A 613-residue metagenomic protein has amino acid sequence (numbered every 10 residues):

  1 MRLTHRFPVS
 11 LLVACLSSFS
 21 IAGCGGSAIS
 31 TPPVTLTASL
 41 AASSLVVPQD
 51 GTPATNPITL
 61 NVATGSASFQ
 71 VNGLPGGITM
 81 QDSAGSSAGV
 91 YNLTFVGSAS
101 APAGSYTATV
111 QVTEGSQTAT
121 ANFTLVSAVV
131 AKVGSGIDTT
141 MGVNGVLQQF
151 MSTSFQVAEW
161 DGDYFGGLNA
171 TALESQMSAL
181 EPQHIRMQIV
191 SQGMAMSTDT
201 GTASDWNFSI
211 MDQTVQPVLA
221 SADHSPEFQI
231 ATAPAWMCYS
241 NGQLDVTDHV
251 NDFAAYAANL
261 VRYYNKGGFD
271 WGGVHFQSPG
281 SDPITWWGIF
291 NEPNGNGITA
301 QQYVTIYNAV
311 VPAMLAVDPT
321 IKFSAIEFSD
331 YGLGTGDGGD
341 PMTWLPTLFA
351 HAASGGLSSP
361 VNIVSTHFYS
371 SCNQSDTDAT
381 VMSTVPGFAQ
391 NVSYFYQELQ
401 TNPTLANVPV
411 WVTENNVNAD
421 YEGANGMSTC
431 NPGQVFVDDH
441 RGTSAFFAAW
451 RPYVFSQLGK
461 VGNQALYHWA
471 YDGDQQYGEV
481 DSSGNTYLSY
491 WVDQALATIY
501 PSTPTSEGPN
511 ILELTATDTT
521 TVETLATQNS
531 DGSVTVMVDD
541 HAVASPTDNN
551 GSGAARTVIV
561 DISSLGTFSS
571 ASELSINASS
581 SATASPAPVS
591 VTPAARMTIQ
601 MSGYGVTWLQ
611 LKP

Functional and structural regions predicted by a protein language model:
S20-G23: C-terminal motif of bacterial Sec signal peptides marking the signal peptidase cleavage site
G26-V130: Long beta-sheet-rich domains in secretory-pathway and surface-associated proteins
A128-G167: Mature N-terminal, pre-catalytic/accessory segment of carbohydrate-active enzymes
M177-V381, D420: Substrate-binding cleft and catalytic face of glycoside hydrolase catalytic domains, especially the flexible beta-alpha
S371-T429: Glycoside hydrolase catalytic-domain groove-lining segments
V412-V522: Aromatic/acidic polysaccharide-binding cleft in carbohydrate-active enzymes
T517-T567, Y604-Q610: Carbohydrate-binding surface patches
V589-P613: C-terminal beta-strand-rich structural cap/linker in extracellular carbohydrate-active enzymes
